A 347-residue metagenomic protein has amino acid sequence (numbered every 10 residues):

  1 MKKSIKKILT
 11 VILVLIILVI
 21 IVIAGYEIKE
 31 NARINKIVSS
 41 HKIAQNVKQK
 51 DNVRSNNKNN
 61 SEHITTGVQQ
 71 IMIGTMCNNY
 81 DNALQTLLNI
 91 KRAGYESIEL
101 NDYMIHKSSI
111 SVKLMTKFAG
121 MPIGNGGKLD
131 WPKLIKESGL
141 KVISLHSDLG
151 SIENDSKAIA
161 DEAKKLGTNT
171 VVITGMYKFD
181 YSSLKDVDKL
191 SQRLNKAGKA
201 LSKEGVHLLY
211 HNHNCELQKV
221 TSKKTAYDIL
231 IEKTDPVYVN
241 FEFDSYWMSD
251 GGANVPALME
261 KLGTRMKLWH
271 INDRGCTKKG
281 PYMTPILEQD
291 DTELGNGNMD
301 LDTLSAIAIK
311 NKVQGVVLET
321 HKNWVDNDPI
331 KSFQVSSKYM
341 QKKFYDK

Functional and structural regions predicted by a protein language model:
K2-I17: N-terminal Sec-pathway targeting helices
I23-T170, K338-K347: N-terminal pre-domain/capping segments
I64-Q70, I98-L100, V142-S147, V171-I173 (+4 more regions): Hydrophobic faces of well-ordered beta-strands that scaffold small-molecule active sites in alpha/beta enzyme cores
I71-I73, N101-Y103, S147-G150, M176-K178 (+4 more regions): Active-site beta-loop-alpha junctions enriched in small/polar residues
D148-N240, I330: Active-site acidic/histidine proton-transfer and metal-coordination neighborhood in alpha/beta enzyme cores
K203-N298: Acidic/histidine-rich catalytic cores of soluble enzymes
L294, D302-S305, G315-E319: H/E-rich (His + Asp/Glu) clusters that bind or coordinate divalent metals
V317-P329: A short, acidic, flexible beta-alpha connecting loop/helix-capping segment that sits on the rim of active
